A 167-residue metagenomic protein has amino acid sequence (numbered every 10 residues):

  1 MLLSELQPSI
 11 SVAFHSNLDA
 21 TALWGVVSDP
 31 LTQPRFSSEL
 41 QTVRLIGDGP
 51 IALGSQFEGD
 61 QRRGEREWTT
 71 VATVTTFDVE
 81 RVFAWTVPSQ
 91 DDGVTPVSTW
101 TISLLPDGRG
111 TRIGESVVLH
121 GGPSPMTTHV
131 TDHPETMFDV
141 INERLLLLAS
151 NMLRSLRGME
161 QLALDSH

Functional and structural regions predicted by a protein language model:
M1-A52: Hydrophobic ligand-binding cavity/cleft-lining segments
M1-H15, T21, D139, E143-L153 (+2 more regions): Hydrophobic-ligand-binding modules of eukaryotic lipid transfer/binding families
Q7-A13, Q56, T69, V82 (+2 more regions): Intrinsic-disorder/low-complexity, polar/charged segments enriched in Ser/Thr/Lys/Arg/Asp/Glu/Gln
H15, T75-T76, S103-L105: Well-ordered beta-strand positions
D19, P50, V79-E80, D107-G110: Short strand-connecting beta-turns/loops that link adjacent beta-strands
A22-V27, Q33, F57, V74 (+3 more regions): Hydrophobic pocket/interface hotspot
R44-G93, V97, S150-H167: Glycine-rich portal/gate segments that line the openings of hydrophobic small-molecule binding cavities
P88-S150: Beta-strand/loop substructures that line and gate deep hydrophobic ligand-binding cavities in soluble
